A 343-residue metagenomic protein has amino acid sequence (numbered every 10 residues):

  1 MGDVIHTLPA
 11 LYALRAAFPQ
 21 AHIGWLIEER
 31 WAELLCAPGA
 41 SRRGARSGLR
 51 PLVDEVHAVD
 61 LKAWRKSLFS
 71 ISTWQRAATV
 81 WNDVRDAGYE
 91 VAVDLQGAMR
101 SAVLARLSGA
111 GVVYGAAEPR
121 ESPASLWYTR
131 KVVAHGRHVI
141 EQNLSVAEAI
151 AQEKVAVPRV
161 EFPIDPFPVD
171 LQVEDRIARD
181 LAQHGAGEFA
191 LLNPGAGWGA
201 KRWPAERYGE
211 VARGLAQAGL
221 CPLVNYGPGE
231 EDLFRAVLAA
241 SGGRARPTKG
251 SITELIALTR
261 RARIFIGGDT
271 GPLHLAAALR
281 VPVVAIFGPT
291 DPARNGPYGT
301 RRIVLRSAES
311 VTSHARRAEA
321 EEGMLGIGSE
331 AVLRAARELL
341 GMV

Functional and structural regions predicted by a protein language model:
M1-V343: Catalytic machinery of carbohydrate-active enzymes, primarily nucleotide-sugar-dependent glycosyltransferases
